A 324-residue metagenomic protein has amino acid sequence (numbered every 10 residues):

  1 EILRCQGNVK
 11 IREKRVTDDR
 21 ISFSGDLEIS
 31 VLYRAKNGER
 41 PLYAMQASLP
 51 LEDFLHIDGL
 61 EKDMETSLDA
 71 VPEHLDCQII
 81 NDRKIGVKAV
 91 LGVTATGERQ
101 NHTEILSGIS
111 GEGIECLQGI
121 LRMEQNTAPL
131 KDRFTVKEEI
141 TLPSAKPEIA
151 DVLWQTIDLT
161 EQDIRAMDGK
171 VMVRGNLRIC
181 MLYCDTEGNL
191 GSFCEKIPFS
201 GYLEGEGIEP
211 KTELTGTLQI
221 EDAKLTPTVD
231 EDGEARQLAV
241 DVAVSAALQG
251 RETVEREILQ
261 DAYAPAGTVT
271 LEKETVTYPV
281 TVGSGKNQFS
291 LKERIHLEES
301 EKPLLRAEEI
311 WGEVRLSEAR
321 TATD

Functional and structural regions predicted by a protein language model:
E1-D324: Viral structural modules
